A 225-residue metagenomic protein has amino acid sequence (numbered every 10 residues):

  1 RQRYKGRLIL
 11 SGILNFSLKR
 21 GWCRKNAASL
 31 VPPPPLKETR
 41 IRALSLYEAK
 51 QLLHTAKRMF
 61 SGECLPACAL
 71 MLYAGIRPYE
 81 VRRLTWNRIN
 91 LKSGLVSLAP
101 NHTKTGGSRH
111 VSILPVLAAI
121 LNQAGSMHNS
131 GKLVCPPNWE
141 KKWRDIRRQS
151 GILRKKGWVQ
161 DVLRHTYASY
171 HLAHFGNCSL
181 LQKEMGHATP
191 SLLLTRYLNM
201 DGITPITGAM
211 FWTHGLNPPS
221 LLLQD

Functional and structural regions predicted by a protein language model:
R3-I9, K19, C23-P78, R82 (+2 more regions): Basic, Lys/Arg- and aromatic-enriched nucleic-acid-binding interface segment
Y4, S11, R82, S169 (+2 more regions): Key DNA-contacting residues within the recognition helix of helix-turn-helix
S11-L14, L18, D201, P205: C-terminal flanking helix
Q51-M59, N90-P137, Q149, T204: Basic, alpha-helical nucleic-acid-contacting "clamp/cap" segments
H54-C64, A74, V111, G125-L133 (+2 more regions): Short, basic (Lys/Arg/His-rich) helix/loop patches that form interaction surfaces in the mid-to-C-terminal regions
R88-L95, G157, G176-R196, P218-D225: Short, polar N-cap/turn motifs at the start of nucleic acid-interacting alpha helices
L98, H102-G106, A118, M185-M210: Catalytic-site neighborhood detector that most strongly recognizes the C-terminal catalytic loop/helix of tyrosine
S126-N129, A209-D225: C-terminal secondary-structure termini that scaffold catalytic or DNA-interacting sites
